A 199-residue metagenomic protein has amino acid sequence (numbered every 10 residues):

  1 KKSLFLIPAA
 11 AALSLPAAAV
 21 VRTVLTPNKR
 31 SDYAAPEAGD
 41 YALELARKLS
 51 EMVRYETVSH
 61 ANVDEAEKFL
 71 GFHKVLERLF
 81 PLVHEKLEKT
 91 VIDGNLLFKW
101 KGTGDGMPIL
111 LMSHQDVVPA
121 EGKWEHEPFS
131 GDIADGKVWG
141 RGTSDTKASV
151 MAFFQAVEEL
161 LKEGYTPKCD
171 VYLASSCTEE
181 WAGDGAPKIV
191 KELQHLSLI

Functional and structural regions predicted by a protein language model:
K1-I7: Terminal single-pass membrane anchor helices
F5, A12-T143, K162-P167: Acidic/His- and Gly-rich active-site-bordering loop/insert found across diverse amide/peptide-bond hydrolases
S144-I199: Acidic/histidine-rich catalytic neighborhood of metal-dependent amide-processing enzymes
